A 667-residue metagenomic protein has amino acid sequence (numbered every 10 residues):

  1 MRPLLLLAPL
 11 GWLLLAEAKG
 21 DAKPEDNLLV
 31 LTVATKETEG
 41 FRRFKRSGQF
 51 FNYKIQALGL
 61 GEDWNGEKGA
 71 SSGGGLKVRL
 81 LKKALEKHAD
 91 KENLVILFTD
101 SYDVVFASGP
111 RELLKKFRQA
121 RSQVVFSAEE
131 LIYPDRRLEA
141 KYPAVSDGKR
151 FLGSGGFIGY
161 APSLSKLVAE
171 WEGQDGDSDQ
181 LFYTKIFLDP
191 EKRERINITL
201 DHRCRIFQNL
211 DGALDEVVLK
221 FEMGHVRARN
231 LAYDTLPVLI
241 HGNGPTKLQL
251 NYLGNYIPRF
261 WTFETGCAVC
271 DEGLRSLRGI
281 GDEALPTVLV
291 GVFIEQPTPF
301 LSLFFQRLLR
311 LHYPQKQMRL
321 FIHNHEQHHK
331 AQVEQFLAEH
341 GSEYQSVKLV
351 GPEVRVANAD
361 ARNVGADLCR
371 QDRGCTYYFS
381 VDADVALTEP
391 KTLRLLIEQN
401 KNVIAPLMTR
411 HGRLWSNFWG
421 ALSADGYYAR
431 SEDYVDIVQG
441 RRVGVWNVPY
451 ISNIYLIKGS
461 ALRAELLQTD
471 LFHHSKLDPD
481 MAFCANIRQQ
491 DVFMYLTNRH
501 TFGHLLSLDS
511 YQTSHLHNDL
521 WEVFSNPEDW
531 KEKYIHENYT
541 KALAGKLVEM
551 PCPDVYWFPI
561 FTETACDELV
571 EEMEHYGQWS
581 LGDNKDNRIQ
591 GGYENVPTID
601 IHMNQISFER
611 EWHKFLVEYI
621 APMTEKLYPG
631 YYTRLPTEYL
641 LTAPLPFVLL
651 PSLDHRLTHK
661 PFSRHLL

Functional and structural regions predicted by a protein language model:
R2-V95, T265-P352: N-terminal anchoring/stem segment of glycosyltransferases
E39-D179, P190-L210, L219-M223: Lumenal/extracellular "mature" regions of secretory-pathway glycan-modifying transferases
L81-V95, A359-Y377: Active-site nucleotide-sugar/metal-binding loop of Leloir-type enzymes
N93-Y102, R373-T388: Short beta-strand-to-loop acidic/aromatic patch adjacent to the donor-nucleotide binding site
L113-K185, D189, A366, A386-L471: Conserved catalytic core of nucleotide-sugar-dependent glycosyltransferases
K149-C270, V435-N518: Catalytic core and acceptor-binding pocket of nucleotide-sugar-dependent glycosyltransferases
A544-T633: Non-heme Fe(II)/2-oxoglutarate
H613, V617-L667: Catalytic core of non-heme Fe(II) oxygenases with the double-stranded beta-helix
